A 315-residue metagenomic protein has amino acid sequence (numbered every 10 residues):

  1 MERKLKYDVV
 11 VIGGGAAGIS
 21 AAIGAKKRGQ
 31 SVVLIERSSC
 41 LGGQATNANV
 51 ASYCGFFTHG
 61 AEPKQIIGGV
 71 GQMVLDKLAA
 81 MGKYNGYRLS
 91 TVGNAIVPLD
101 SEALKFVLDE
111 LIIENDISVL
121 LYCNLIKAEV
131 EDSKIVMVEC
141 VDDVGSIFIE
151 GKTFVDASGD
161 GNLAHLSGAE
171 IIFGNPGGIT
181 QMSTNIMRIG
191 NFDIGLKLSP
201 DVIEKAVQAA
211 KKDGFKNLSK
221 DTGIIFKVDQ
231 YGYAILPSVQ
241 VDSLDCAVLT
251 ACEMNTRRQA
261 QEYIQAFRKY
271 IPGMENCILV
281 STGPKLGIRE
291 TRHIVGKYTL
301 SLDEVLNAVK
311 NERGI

Functional and structural regions predicted by a protein language model:
R3-G15: Beta1/beta-strand and adjacent pyrophosphate-binding region of the FAD-binding site in flavoprotein oxidoreductases
L5-Y7, V144-T153: Core beta-strand elements of the Rossmann-like FAD/NAD(P) dinucleotide-binding domain in flavoenzyme oxidoreductases
I12, I149-D160: Short hydrophobic core segments
G18: N-terminal Rossmann-fold NAD(P) dinucleotide-binding loop
G24, Q30-S31, E36-K127, E131 (+2 more regions): Conserved N-terminal/central alpha/beta ligand/cofactor-binding core
K83-L99, G174-I315: Mobile, glycine/GP-rich and aromatic-enriched active-site lid/loop segments adjacent to catalytic centers
E129-F148: Conserved beta-strand-loop-beta-strand element in the redox core of flavoprotein oxidoreductases
D156-E170: Flavin (primarily FAD) binding-site architecture
